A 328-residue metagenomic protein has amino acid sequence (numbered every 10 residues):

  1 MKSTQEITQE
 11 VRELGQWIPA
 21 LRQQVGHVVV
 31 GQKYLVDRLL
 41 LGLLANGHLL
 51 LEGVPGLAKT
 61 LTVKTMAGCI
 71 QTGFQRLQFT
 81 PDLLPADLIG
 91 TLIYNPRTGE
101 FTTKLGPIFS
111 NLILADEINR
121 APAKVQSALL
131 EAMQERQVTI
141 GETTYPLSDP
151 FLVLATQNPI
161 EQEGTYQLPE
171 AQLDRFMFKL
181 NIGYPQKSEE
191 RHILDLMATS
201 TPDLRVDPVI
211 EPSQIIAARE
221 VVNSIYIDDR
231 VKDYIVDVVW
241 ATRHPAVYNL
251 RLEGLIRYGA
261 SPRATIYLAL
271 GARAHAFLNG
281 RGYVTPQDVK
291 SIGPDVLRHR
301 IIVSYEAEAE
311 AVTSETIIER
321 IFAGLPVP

Functional and structural regions predicted by a protein language model:
M1-T8, R12, H244-P328: C-terminal engagement/docking regions of AAA+ P-loop ATPases
E10-L57: Pre-Walker A (pre-P-loop) alpha-helix and adjacent loop at the N terminus of AAA/AAA+ ATPase modules, a conserved
G31, L39, L51, T60 (+8 more regions): Conserved RecA-like P-loop NTPase ATPase core
L43-T80: Walker A/P-loop
D82-L112: Short glycine-rich substrate-engagement loop in P-loop NTPases that contacts/grips substrate
P85-I89, P150, T165-E220, Y226-D237: Conserved AAA+ ATPase core "coupling" helix
T102-N111, I140-Q157, L168-M177: AAA+/SF3 P-loop NTPase mechanochemical coupling elements
P107-Q134, S148, E163-Q172, Y184-H192: Conserved AAA+/SF3 P-loop NTPase catalytic/coupling segment centered on the Walker-B
